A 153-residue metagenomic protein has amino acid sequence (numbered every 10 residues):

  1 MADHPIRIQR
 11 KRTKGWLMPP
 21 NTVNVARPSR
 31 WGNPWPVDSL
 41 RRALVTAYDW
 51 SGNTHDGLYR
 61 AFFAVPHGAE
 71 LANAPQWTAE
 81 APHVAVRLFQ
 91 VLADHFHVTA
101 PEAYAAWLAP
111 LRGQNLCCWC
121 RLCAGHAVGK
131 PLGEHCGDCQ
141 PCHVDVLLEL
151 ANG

Functional and structural regions predicted by a protein language model:
M1-G153: Catalytic phosphate/metal-binding cores of nucleic-acid and nucleotide-processing enzymes, i.e., regions that mediate
